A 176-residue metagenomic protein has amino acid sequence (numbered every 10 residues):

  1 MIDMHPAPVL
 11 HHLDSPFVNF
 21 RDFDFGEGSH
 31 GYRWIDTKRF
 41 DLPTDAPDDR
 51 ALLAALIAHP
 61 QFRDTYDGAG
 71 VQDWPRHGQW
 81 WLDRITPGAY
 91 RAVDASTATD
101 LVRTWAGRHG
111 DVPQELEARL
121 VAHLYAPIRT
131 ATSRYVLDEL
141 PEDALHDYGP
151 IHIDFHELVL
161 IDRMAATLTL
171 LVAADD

Functional and structural regions predicted by a protein language model:
M1-E115: N-terminal "domain-start" segment
A118-D176: Acidic, proline/glycine-rich low-complexity IDRs
